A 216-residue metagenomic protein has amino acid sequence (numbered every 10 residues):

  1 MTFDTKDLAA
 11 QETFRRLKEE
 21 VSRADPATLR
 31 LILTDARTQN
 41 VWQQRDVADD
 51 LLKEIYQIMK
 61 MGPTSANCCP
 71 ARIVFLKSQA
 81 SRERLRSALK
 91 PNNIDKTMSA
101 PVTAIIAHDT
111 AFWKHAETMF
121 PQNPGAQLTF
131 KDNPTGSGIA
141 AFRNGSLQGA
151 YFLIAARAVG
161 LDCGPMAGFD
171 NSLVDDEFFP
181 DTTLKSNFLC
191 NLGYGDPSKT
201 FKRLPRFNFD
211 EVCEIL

Functional and structural regions predicted by a protein language model:
T2-E20, L29-I32, T38-Q39, Q122-N123 (+1 more regions): C-terminal helix-cap and adjacent tail motif
T2-T5, C68-N144: Glycine/small-residue-rich phosphate/adenosyl-binding loop
R30, T34-G62: An N-terminal domain-cap segment
W42, C68-A71, A158, N187: Short secondary-structure junction motifs
V47, A80, F169-D170: Short beta->alpha linker loops
I58-K60, R86-P91, V174, K199: Glycine-rich, charged/polar anion/phosphate-binding loops that engage phosphate groups from diverse ligands
M59-M61, A104, P124-E177: Small-aliphatic-rich amphipathic alpha-helix that forms the alpha element of a beta-alpha
N92-D95, D176-P180: A generic local secondary-structure boundary/capping motif
